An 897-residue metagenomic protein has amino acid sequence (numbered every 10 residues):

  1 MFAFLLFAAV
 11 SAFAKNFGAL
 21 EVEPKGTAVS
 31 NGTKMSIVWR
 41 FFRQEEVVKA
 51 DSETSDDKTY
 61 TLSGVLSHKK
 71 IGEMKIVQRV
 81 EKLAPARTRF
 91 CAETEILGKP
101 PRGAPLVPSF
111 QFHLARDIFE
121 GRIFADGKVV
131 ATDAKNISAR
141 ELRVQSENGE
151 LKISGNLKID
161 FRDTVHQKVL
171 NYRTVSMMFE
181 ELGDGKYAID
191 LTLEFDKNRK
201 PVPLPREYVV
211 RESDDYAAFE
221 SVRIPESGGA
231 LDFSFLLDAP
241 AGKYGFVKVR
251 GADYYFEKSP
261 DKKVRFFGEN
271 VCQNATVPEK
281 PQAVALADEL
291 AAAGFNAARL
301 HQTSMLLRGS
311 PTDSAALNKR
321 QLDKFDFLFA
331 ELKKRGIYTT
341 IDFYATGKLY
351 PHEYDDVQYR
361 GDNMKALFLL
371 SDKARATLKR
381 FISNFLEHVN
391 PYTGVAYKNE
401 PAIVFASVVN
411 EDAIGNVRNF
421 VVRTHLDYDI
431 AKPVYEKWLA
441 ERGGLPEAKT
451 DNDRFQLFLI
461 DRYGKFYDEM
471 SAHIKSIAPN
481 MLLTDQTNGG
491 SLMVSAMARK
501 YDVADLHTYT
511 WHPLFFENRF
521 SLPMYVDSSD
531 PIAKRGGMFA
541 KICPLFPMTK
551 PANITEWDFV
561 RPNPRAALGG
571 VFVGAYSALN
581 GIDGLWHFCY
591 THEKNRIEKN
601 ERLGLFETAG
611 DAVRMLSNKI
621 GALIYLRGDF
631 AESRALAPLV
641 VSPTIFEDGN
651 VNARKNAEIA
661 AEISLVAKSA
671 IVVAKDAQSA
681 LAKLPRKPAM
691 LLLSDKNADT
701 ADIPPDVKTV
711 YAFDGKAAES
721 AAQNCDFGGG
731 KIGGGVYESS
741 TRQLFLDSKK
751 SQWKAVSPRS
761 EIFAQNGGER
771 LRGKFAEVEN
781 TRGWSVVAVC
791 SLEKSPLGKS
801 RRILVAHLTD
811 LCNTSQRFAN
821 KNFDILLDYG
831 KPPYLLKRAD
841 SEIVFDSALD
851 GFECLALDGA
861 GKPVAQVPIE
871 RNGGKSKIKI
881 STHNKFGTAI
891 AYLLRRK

Functional and structural regions predicted by a protein language model:
V38-Q44, V65-S67, R102, E141-S213 (+1 more regions): Beta-strand-rich recognition/accessory modules
W39-P101, T164-V165, V169-N171: Extended, loop-rich substrate-binding clefts of extracytoplasmic carbohydrate-active enzymes
C91-V129: Acidic (Asp/Glu-rich), glycine- and aromatic
D190-Y244: Non-catalytic propeptide/linker segments at domain boundaries
F246-D253, E257-Y501: Active-site mouth of glycoside hydrolases
F466-L482, G490-W511, Y525-K687: Catalytic-core region of carbohydrate-active enzymes that cleave or remodel glycosidic bonds
L623, G628, E632-A856, G873-K879: Long, low-hydrophobicity ectodomains and other hydrophilic envelope-associated domains
V789, G874-K897: C-terminal beta-strand-rich structural cap/linker in extracellular carbohydrate-active enzymes
